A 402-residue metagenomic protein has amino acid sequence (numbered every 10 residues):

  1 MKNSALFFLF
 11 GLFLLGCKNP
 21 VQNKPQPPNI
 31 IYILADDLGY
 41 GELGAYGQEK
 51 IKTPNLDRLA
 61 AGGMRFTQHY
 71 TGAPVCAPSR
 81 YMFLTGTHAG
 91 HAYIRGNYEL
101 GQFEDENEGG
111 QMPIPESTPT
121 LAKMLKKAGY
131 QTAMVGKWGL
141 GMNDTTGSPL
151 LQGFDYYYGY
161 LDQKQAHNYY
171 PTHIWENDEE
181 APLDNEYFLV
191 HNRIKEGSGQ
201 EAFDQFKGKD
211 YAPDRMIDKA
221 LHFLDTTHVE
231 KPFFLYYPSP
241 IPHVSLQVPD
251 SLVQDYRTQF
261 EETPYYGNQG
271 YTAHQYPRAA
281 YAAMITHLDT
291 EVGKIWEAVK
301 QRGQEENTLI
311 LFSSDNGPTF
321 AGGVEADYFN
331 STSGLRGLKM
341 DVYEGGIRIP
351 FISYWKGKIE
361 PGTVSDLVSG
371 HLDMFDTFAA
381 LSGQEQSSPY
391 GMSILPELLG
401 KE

Functional and structural regions predicted by a protein language model:
K2, F8, C17-E402: Formylglycine-dependent sulfatase
